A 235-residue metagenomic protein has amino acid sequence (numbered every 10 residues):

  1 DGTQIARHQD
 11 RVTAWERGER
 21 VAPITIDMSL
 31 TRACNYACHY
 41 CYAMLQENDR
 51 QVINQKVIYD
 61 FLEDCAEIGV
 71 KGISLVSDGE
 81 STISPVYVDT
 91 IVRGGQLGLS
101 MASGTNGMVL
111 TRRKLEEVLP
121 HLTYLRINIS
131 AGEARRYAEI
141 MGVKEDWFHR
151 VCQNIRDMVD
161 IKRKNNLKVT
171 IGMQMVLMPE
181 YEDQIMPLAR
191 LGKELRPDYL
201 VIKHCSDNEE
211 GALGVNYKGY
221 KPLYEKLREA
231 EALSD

Functional and structural regions predicted by a protein language model:
D1, A6-H8, T111, E133 (+1 more regions): Helix N-terminus capping/helix-initiation residues
D1-L45, D49, E63-A66: N-terminal pre-core extensions flanking Radical SAM catalytic domains
T3, E19, I73, E80 (+3 more regions): Intrinsically disordered, low-complexity regions
A6-R17, C38-A43, L99-L110, R136-Y137 (+1 more regions): Short charge-dense sequence patches
A22, I26, V57, G79 (+3 more regions): Conserved acidic
S29, N48, I53-K56, E67 (+2 more regions): Radical SAM enzyme [4Fe-4S]-AdoMet core and its adjacent flexible, acidic and glycine-rich loops/tails across
T31-Y36, A43-E47, Q55-A134: Conserved SAM/AdoMet-binding glycine-rich loop
